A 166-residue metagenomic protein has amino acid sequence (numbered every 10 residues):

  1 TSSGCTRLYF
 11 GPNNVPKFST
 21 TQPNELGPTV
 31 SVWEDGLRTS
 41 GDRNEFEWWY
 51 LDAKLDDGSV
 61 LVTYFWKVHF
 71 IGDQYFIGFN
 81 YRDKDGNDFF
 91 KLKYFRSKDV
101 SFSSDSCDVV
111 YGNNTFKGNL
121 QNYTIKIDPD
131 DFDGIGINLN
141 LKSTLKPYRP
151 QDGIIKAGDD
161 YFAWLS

Functional and structural regions predicted by a protein language model:
S3-S166: Targeting-peptide/extracellular-domain and disordered-appendage signature
